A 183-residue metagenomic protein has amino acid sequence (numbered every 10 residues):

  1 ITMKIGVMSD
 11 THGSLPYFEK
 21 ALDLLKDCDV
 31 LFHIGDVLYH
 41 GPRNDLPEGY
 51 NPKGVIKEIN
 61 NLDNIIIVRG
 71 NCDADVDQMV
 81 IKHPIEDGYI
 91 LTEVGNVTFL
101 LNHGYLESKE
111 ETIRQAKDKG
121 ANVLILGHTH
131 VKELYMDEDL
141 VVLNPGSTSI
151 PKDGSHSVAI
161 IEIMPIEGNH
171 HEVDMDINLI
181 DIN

Functional and structural regions predicted by a protein language model:
K4-H12, V97-Y105, V141-G146, L179: Active-site-proximal beta-strand elements of phosphoester/diester hydrolases
K4-V94: Core catalytic region of metal-dependent phosphoesterases/phosphodiesterases, especially metallo-beta-lactamase-like
H12-E19, Y39-G41, C72-Q78, L106-E111 (+2 more regions): Active-site environment of divalent metal-dependent phosphoester hydrolases
F32, I66-V68, I125, V141-L143 (+1 more regions): Hydrophobic/aromatic beta-strand patches that form the interior of the parallel beta-sheet core in alpha/beta enzyme
M79-P84, N122-L124, I150, E167-N169: Short linear motifs in intrinsically disordered
K82-V131: Internal catalytic-core helix/loop-beta-alpha segment that presents or stabilizes conserved functional determinants
G95, R114, K119, M136-E138 (+1 more regions): Binuclear metal-dependent phosphoesterase catalytic core
